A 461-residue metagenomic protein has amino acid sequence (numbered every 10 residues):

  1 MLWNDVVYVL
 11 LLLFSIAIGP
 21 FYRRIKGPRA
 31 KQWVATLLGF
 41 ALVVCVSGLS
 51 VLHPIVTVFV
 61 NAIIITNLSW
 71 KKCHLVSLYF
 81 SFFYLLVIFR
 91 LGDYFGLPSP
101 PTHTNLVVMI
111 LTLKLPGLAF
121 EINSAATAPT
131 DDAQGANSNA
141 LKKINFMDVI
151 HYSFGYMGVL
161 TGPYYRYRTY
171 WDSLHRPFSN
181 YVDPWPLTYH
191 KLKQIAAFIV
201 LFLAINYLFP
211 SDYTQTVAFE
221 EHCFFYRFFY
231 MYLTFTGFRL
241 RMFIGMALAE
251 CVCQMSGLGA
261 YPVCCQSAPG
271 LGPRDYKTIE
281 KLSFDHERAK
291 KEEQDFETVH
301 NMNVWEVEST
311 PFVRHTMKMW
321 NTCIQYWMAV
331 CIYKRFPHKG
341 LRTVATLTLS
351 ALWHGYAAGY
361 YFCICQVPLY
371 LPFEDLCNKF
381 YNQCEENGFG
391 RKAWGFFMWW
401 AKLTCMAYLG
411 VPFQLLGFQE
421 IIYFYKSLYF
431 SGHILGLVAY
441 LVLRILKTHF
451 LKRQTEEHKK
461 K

Functional and structural regions predicted by a protein language model:
M1-K461: Non-catalytic, membrane-anchoring transmembrane segments at the edges
